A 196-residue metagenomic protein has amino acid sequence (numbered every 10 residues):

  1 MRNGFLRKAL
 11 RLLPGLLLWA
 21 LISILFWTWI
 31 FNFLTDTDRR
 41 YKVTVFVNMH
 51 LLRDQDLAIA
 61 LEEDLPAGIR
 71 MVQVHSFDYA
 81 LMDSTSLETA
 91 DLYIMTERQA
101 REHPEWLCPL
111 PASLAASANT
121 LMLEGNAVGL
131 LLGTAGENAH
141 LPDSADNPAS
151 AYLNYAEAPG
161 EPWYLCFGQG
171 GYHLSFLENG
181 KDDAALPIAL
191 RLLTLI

Functional and structural regions predicted by a protein language model:
M1-A9: N-terminal Lys/Arg-rich, disordered targeting/topogenic segments
K8-N32: Hydrophobic membrane-insertion alpha-helices, especially the h-region of bacterial N-terminal signal peptides
I30-D38, L153-E157: Short boundary motifs at domain starts and secondary-structure transition points
D38, F46-L65, L121-G125, A158-G160 (+1 more regions): Extended interaction regions within the primary functional domain
D38-R101: Early extracytoplasmic/lumenal segment of secretory-pathway proteins
K42-T44, Y93-M95, L107-P109, W163-C166: Ordered hydrophobic segments in well-structured contexts
A80-L141: Extracytoplasmic "Venus flytrap"/periplasmic binding protein-like
E137-I196: Bilobed periplasmic-binding protein/Venus flytrap-like ligand-binding cleft at the lobe interface of extracytoplasmic
